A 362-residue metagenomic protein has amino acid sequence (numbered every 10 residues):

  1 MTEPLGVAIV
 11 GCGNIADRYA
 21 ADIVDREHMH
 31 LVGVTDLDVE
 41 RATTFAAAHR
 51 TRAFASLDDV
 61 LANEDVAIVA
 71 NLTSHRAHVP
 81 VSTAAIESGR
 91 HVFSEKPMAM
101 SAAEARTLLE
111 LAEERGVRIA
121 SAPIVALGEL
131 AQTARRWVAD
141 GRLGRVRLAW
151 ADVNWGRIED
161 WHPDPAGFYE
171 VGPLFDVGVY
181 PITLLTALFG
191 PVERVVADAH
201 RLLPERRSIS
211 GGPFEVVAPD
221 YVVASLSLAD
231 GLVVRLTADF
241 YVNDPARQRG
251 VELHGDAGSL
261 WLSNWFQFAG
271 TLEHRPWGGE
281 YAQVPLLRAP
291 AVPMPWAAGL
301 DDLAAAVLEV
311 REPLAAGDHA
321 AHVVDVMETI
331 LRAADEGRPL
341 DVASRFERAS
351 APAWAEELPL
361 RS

Functional and structural regions predicted by a protein language model:
M1-H49: N-terminal Rossmann-like dinucleotide-binding module
M1-P4, I68-A70, R106, A305-S362: C-terminal helix-rich "cap/oligomerization" subdomain common to oxidoreductases
L37, P290-L300: Active-site loop of classical SDR/Rossmann-like NAD(P)-dependent oxidoreductases, centered on the catalytic Tyr-X3-Lys
R50-L57: Conserved SAM-binding strand-loop segment of SAM-dependent methyltransferases
A55, F93-S94, I119-S121, W150 (+2 more regions): Hydrophobic residues in well-ordered beta-strands that form the structural core
A67-I68, S74-H75, V79-A126, G141: Beta-strand-loop-alpha-helix segment that lines the small-molecule cofactor/substrate pocket of alpha/beta enzymes
V125-E215, G337: Predominantly a Rossmann-like dinucleotide-binding segment in NAD(P)-dependent oxidoreductases
T183-T271, A297-V310, E347-S362: Contiguous beta-strand/loop segments that form the cofactor/metal-binding neighborhood of enzyme cores
